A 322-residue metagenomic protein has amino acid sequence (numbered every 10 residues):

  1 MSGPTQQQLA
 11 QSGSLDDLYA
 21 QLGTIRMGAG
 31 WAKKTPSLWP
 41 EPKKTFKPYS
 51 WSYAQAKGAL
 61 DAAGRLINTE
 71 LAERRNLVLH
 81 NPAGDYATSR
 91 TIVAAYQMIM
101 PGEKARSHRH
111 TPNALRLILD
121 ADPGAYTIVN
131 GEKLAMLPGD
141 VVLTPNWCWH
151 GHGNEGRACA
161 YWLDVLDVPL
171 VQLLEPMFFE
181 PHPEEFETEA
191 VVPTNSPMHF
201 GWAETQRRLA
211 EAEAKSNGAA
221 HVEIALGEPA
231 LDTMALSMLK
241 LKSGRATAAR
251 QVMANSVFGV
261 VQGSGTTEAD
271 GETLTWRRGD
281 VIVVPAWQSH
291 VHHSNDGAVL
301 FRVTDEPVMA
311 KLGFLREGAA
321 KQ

Functional and structural regions predicted by a protein language model:
S2-R90, M177-S237, R316-Q322: A short, N-terminal "cap"/entry segment at the start of jelly-roll beta-barrel domains of the cupin/DSBH fold
R75-G84, I92-H110, L236-V252: Conserved short histidine dyad/triad with adjacent acidic residue
A94-Q97, G124-T127, G151-G153, V165 (+6 more regions): A structural feature that tracks compact, well-ordered secondary-structure segments with a strong bias toward
M100, K104-P138, C148, Q251-R278: A short beta-strand-loop-beta hairpin characteristic of the jelly-roll/cupin
S107-H108, Y126-T127, L137, P145 (+4 more regions): Short helix/loop capping segments that flank catalytic or ligand/cofactor-binding pockets
L115-L119, L143, R157-M177, D296-E317: A short hydrophobic beta-strand segment most commonly corresponding to one strand of the jelly-roll/cupin
A135-G156, W162-D167, W276-D296, L300-T304: Conserved metal-binding segment of the jelly-roll/cupin
K215-Q262, T266-T273, D280: Acidic/His-leaning functional-site neighborhoods
